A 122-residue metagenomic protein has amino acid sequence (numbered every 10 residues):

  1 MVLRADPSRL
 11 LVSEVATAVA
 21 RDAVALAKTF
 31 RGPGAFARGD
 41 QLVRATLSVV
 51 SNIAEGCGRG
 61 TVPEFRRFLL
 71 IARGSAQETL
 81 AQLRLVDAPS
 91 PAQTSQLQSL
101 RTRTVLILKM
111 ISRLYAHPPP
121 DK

Functional and structural regions predicted by a protein language model:
M1-K122: Amphipathic alpha-helical assembly/interaction segments
